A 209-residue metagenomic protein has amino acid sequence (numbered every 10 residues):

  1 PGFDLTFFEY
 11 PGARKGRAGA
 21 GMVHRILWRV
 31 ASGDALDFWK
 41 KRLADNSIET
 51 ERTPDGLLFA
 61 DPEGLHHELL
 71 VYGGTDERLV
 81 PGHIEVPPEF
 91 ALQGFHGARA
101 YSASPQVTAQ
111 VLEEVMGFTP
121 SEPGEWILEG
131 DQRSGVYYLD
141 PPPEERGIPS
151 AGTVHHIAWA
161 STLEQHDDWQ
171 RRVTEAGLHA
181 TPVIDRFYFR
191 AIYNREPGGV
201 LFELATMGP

Functional and structural regions predicted by a protein language model:
P1-F3, A18, Q132-R133: Short, solvent-exposed loop/turn segments that connect beta-strands within catalytic domains and beta-strand-rich
F3-Y10: Polyanion/phosphate-binding surface patch
F8, L69-L70, A100, Q110-E114 (+4 more regions): A structural feature that tracks compact, well-ordered secondary-structure segments with a strong bias toward
Y10-A13, Y72-G73: Short glycine-enriched loops at secondary-structure junctions
G12-R42, D55-A60, G94-A103, G147-R172 (+1 more regions): Vicinal oxygen chelate
D37-G94, P123-Y138, R146, A176-P209: Vicinal oxygen chelate
G82-G124: Loop-centered beta-sheet repeat module
T108-L163: Aromatic-anchored, glycine/proline-accented short structural segments that stabilize local strand-turns or short
